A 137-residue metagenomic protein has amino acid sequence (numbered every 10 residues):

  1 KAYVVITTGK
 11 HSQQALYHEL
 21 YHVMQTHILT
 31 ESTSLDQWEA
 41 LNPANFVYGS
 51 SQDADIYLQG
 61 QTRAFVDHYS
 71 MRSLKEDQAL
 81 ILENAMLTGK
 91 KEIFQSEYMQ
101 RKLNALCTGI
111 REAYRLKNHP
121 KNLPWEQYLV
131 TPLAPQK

Functional and structural regions predicted by a protein language model:
K1-K137: Active-site-flanking segments in enzyme catalytic domains
